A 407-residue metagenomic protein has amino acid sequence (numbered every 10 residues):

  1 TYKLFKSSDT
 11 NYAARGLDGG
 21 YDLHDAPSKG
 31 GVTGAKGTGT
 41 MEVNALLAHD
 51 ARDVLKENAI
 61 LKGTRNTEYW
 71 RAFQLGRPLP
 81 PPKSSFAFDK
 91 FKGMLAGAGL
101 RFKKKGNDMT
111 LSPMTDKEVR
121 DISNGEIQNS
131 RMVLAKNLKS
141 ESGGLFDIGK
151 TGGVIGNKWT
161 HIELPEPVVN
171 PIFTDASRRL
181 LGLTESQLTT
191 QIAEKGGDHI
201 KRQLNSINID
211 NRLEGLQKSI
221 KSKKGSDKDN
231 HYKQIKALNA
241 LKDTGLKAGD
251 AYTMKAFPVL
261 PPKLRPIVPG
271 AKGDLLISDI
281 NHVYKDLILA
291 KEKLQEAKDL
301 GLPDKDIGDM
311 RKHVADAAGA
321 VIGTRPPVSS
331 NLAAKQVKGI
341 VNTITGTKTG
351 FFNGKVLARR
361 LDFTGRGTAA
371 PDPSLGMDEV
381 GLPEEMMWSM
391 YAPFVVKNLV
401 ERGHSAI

Functional and structural regions predicted by a protein language model:
T1-L23, P27, V32-I407: Conserved core architecture of multi-subunit DNA-directed RNA polymerases
